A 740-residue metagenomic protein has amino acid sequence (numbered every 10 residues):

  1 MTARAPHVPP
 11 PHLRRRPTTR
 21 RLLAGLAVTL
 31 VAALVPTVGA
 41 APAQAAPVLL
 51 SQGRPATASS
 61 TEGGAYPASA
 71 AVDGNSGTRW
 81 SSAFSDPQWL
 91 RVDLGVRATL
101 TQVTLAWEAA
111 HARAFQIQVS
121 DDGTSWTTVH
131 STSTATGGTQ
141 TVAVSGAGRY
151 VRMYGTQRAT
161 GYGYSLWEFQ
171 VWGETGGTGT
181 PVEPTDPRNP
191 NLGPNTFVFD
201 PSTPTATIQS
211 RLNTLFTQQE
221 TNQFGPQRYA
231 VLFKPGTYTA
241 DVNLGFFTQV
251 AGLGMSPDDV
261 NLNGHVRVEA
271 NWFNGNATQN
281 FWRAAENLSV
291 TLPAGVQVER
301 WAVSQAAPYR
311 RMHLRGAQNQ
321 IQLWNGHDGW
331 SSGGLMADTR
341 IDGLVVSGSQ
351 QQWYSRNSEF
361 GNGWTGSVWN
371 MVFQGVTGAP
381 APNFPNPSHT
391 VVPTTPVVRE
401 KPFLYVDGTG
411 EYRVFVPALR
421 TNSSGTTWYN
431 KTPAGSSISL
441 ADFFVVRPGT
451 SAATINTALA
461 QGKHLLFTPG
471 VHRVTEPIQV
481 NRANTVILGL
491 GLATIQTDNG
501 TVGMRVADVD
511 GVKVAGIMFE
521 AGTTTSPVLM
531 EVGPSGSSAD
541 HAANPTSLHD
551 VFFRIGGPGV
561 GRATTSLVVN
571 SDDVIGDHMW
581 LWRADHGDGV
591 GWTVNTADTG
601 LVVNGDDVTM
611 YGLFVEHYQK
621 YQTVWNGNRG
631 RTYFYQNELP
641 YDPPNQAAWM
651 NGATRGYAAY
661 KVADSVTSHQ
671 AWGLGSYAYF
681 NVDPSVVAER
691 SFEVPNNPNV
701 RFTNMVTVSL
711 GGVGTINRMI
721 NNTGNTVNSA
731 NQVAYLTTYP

Functional and structural regions predicted by a protein language model:
M1-A45: Secretory targeting and sorting signals
A32-L34, A46-G95, A106-H111, S131-T132 (+2 more regions): Disordered, acidic Ser/Thr/Pro-rich linker "stalks" and the adjacent N-terminal cap of the next globular domain
D86-P87, G95-Q102, A147-R149: Extended extracellular/luminal ectodomain segments enriched in beta-structured repeat modules
A98-A109, M153: A short beta-strand element within beta-rich, extracytoplasmic domains of secreted/secretory-pathway proteins
H111-T124: Short, surface-exposed beta-strand/strand-loop-strand elements in extracellular ectodomains
T127-V144: Extracellular carbohydrate recognition and processing domains and analogous Trp-centered ligand-binding platforms
Y154-Y162: Short beta-strand-plus-loop segments that form exposed binding edges in beta-rich domains
G179-P740: Extracellular/periplasmic carbohydrate-active domains that bind, remodel, or depolymerize complex polysaccharides
